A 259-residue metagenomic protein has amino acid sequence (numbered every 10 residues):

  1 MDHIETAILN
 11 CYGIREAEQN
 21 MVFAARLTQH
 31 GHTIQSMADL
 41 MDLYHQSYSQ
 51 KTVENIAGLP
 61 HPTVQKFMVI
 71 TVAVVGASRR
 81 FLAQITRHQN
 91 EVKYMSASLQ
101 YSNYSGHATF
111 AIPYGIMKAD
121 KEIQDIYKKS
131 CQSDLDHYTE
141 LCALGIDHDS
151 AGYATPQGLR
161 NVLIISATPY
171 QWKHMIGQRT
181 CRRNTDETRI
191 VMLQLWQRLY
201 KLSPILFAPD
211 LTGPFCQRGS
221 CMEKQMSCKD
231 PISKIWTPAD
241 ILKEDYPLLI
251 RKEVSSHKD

Functional and structural regions predicted by a protein language model:
M1-D259: Family-specific signature for flavin-dependent thymidylate synthase
